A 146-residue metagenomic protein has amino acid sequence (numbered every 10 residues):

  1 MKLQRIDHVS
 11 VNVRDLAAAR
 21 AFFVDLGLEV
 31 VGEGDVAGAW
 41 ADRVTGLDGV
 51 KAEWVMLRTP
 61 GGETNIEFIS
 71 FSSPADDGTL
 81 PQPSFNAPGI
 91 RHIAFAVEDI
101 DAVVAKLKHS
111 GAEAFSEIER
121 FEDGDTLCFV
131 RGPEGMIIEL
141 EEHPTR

Functional and structural regions predicted by a protein language model:
M1-A21, L26-G32, I90-F95, P144-R146: N-terminal beta-strand motif that seeds the catalytic metal site of vicinal oxygen chelate
N12-E63, A102, H109, C128-R131: Core segments of cupin and vicinal oxygen chelate
G38-R43, A75-P81: A short, acidic/glycine-rich surface segment
I66-F68: Helix-adjacent hinge/juxtasegments
S70-P74, E142-P144: Acetyl-CoA-dependent GNAT
D123-D125: Short, small/polar residue-rich loop motifs at catalytic or cofactor-binding pockets
